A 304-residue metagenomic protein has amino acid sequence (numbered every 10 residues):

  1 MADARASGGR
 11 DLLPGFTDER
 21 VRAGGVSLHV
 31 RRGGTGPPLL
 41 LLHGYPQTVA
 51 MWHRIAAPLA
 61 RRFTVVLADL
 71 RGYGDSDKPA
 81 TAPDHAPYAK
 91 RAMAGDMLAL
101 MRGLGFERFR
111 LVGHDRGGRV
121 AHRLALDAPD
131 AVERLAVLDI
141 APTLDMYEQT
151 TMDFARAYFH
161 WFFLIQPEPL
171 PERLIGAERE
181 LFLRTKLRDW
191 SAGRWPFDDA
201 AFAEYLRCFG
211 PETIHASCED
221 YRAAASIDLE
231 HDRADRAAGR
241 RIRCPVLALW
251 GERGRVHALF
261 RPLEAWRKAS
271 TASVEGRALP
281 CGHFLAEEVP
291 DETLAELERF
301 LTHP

Functional and structural regions predicted by a protein language model:
A2-E19, V26-L28, P38, M51 (+5 more regions): Flexible "cap/lid" subdomain of the alpha/beta-hydrolase fold that forms the substrate-access gate
A23-G24, R32-G33: Active-site beta-strand termini and strand-to-loop segments that position acidic
P37-H43: Short beta-strand element of the alpha/beta-hydrolase
Y45-I55: The serine-hydrolase catalytic nucleophile loop
P46, R61, P129-D130, T271-A272 (+1 more regions): Proline-centered flexible-loop/turn and helix-kink motifs
R54-F63, G103: A short, Lys/Arg-enriched amphipathic alpha-helix followed by its capping loop at the start of a domain
G282-P290, L294: Catalytic histidine-centered segment of alpha/beta-hydrolase-like enzymes
